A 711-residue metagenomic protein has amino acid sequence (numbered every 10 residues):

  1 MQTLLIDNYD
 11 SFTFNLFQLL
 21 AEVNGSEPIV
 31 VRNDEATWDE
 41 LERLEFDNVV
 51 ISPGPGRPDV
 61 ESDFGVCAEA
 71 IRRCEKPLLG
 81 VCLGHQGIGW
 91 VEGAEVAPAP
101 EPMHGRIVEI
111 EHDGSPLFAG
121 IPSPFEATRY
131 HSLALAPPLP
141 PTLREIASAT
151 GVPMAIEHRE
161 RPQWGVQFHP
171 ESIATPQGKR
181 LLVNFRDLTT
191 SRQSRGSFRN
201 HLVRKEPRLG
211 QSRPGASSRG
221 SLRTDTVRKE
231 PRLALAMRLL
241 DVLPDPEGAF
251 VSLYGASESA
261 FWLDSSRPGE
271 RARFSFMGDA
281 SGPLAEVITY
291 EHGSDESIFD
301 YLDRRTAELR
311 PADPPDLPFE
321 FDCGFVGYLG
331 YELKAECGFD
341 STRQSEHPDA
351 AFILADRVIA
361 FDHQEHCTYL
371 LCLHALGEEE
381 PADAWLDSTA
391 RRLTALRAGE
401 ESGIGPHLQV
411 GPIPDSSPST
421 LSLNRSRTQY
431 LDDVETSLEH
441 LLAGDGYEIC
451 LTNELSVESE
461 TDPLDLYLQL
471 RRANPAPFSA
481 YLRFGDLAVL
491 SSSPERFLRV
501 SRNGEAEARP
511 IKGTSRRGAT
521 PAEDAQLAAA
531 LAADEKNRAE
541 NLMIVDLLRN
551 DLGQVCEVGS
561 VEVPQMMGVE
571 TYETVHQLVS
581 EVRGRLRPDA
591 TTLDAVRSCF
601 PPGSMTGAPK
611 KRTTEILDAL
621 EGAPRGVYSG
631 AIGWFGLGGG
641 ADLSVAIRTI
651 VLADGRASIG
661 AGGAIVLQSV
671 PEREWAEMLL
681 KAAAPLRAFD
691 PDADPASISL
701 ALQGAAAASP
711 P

Functional and structural regions predicted by a protein language model:
M1-K76, V183-S217, S221-R223, R238 (+5 more regions): N-terminal beta1-alpha1 cap of cysteine-dependent amidohydrolase-like domains
I29-E35, V60-E61, V108-E111, A147-A149 (+1 more regions): Short gly/ser/thr-rich secondary-structure transition/capping motifs
R43-G120, P124, L182: Cysteine-nucleophile active-site neighborhood
E61, G120-R129, P138-P141, P176-Q193: His/Asp/Glu-rich metal-coordinating catalytic cores of metallo-dependent phosphodiesterases/hydrolases acting on
G114-R161, G630: Catalytic beta-strand/loop cores that center a nucleophilic Ser/Cys/Thr and support acyl-enzyme chemistry
S148-S191: A glycine-centered loop/beta-turn motif at secondary-structure junctions
R219, R223-P711: Extended alpha-helical targeting/anchoring segments, especially N-terminal organellar/secretory targeting helices
